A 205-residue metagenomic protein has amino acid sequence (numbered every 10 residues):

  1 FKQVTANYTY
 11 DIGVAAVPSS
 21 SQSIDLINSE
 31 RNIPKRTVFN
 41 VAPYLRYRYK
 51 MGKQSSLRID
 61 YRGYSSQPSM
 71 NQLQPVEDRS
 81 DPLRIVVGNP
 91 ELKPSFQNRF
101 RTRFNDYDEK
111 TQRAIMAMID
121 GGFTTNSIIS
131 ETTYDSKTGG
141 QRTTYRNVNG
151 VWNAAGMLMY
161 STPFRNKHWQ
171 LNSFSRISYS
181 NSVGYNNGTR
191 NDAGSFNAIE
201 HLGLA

Functional and structural regions predicted by a protein language model:
F1-A205: Exposed, low-structure sequence patches enriched in small/polar residues
